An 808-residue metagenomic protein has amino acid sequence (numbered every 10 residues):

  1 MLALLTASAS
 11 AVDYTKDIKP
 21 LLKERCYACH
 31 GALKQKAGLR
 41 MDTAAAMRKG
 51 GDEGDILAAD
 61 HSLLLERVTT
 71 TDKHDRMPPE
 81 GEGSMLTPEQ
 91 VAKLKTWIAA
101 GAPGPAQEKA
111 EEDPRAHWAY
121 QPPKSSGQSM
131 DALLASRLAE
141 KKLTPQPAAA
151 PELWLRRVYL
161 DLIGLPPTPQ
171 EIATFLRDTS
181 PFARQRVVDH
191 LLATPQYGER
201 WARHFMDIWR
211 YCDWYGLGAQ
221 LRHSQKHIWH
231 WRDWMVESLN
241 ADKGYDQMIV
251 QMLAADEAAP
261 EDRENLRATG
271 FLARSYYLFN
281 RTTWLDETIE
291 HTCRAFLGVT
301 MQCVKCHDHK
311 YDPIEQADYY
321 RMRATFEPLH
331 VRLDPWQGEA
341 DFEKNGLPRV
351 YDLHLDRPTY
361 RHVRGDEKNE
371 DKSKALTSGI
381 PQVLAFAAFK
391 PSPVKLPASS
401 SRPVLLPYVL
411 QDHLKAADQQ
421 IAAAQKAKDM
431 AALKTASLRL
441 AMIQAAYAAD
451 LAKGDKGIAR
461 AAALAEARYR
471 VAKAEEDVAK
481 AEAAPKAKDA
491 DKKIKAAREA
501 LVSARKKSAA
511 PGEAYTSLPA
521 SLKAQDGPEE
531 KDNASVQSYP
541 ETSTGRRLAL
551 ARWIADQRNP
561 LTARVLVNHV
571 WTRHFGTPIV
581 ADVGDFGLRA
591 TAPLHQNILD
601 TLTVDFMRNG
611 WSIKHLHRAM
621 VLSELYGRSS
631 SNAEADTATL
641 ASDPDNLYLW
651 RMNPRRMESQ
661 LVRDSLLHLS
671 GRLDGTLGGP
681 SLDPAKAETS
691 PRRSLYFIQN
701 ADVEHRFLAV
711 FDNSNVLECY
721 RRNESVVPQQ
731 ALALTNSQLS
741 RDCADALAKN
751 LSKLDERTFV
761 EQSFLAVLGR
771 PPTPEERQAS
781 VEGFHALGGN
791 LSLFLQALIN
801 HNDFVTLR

Functional and structural regions predicted by a protein language model:
M1-A7: Bacterial N-terminal signal peptides
S10-K95, A99, P103-S136, E140 (+7 more regions): Solvent-exposed helix-loop boundary motif
L22, F296-Q302: Short metal-coordination and nucleic-acid-contact micro-motifs, chiefly zinc-binding Cys/His arrays
C26-C29, C303-H307: Short cysteine clusters
A44-V68, P79-V91, P122-M130, Y277-L285 (+5 more regions): Electron-transfer interface patches adjacent to heme c in soluble/periplasmic c-type cytochromes and di-/multiheme
S129-Q196, W201, Y211-L253, E257-A259 (+8 more regions): Primarily short, surface-exposed interaction patches in extracytoplasmic proteins
A317, S690-S694, H705, V726-Q729: Active-site lining segments that contact anionic ligands and/or coordinate catalytic metals
Q557, L561-H569, Q699-A701, R706-Q730 (+1 more regions): Active-site beta-strand/loop architecture of penicillin-binding DD-peptidases
